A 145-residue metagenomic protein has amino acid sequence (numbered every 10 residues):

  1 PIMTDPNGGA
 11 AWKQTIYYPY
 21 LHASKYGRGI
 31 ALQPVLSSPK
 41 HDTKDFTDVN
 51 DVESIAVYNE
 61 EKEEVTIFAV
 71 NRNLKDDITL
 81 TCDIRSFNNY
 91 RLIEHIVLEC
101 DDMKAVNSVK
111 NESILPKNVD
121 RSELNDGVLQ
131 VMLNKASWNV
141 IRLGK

Functional and structural regions predicted by a protein language model:
P1-E53: Aromatic/acidic polysaccharide-binding cleft in carbohydrate-active enzymes
P1-I2, T43, L74-D77, D102-A105: Flexible loop/turn segments at secondary-structure boundaries
Q33, S37-P39, E61, D120-L129: Ser/Thr- and Asn-enriched, surface-exposed coil loops between beta-strands
T47-N89, H95, N139-R142: Carbohydrate-binding surface patches
F87-L133: Acidic, Ser/Thr/Pro-rich beta/coil linker or hinge segments at domain junctions
